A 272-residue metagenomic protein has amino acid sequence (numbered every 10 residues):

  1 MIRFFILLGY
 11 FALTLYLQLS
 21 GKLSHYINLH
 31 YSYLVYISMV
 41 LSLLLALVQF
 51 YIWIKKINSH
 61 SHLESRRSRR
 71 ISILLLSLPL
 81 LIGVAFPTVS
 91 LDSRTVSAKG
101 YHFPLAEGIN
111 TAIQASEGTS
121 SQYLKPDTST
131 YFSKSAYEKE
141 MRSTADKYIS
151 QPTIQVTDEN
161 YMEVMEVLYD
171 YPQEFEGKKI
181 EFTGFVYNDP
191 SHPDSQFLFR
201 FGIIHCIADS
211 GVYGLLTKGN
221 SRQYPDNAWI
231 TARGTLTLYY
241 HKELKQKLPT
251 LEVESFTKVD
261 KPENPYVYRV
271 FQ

Functional and structural regions predicted by a protein language model:
I2-S59, R67-S68: Membrane-embedded alpha-helical segments of integral membrane proteins
S38, G219-A232: Short nucleic-acid-contacting surface segments enriched for D/E, G, S/T with interspersed K/R
V48, I52-H102, A106-E107, T111-Q114: Transmembrane alpha-helices and immediately adjacent membrane-cytoplasm interface residues in multi-pass integral
V89-P172: Membrane-interface segments at or immediately adjacent to transmembrane helices that form the boundary between
I180-V186, N227-T237: OB-fold and OB-like beta-barrel modules that bind single-stranded nucleic acids
H192-I203, Q246-T250: Short aromatic-glycine-enriched beta-strand elements
D209-Q223: Beta-strand/loop nucleic-acid-binding surfaces
H241-V267: OB-fold/S1-family single-stranded nucleic acid-binding modules
